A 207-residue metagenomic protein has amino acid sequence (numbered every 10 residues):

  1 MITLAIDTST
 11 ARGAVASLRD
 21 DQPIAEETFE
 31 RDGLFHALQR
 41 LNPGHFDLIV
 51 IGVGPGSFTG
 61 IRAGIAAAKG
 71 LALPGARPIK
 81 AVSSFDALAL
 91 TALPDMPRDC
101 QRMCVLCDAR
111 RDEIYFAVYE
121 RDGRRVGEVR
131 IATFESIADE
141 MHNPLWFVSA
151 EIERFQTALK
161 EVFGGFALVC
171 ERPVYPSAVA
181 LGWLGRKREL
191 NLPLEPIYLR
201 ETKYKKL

Functional and structural regions predicted by a protein language model:
M1-D20, E26, K80-L207: Oxyanion-binding and handling regions
M1-F58: N-terminal beta-alpha supersecondary unit
F29-G33, F58, R62, A66 (+1 more regions): Residues at secondary-structure transition points
N42-P43, A72, A76, L93: Short amphipathic alpha-helical signal-transduction/dimerization elements
H45-F46, A68-L71, R111-F116: Generic detector of short, locally flexible boundary/turn motifs and exposed helical patches
V50-S84: DPxDG-like acidic metal-binding loop motif
